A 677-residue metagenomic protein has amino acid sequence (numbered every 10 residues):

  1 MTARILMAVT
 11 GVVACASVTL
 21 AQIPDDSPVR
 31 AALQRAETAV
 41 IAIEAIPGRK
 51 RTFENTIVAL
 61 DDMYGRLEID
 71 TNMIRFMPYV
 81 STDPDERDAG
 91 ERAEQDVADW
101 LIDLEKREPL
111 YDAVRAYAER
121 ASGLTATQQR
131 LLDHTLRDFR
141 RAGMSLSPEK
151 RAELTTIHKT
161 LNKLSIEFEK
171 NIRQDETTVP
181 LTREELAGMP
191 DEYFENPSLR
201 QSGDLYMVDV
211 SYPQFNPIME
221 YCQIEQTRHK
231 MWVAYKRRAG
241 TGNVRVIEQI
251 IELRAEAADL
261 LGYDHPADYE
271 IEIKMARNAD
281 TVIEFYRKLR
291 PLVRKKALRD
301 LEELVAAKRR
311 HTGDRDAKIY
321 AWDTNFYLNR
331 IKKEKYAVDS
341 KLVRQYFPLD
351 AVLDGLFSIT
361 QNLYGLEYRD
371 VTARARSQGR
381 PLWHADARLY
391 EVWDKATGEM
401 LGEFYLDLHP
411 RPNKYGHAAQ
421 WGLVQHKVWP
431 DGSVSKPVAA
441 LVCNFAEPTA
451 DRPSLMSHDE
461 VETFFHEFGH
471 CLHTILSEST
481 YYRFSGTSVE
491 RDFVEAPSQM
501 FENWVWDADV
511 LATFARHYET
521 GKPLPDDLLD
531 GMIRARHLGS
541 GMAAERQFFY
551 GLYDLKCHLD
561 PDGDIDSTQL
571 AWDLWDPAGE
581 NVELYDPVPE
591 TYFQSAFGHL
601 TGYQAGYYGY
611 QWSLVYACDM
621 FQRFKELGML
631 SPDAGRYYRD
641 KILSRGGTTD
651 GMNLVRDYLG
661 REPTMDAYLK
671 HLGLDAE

Functional and structural regions predicted by a protein language model:
M1-I5: Positively charged n-region of N-terminal signal peptides that target proteins for export
L6-S17: Bacterial N-terminal signal peptides
A14, Q22-D191, F624: N-terminal helix-rich structural modules
Q22-P24, L205, A351, G355-I359 (+8 more regions): C-terminal, non-catalytic "cap/extension" segments appended to globular domains
P24, A45-T52, I74-A93, A116-T156 (+7 more regions): Short His/Asp/Glu-rich catalytic/ion-coordination signatures at enzyme active sites or charged loops
L131, T160-K163, K170, Q174-D209 (+7 more regions): Active-site-proximal, well-structured secondary-structure segments within enzyme catalytic domains
V244-A255, S435-V442, S479, R645-G647: Short, hydrophobic/aliphatic alpha-helical segments
A446-F465: Short pre-active-site segment immediately N-terminal to the catalytic Zn-binding motif
